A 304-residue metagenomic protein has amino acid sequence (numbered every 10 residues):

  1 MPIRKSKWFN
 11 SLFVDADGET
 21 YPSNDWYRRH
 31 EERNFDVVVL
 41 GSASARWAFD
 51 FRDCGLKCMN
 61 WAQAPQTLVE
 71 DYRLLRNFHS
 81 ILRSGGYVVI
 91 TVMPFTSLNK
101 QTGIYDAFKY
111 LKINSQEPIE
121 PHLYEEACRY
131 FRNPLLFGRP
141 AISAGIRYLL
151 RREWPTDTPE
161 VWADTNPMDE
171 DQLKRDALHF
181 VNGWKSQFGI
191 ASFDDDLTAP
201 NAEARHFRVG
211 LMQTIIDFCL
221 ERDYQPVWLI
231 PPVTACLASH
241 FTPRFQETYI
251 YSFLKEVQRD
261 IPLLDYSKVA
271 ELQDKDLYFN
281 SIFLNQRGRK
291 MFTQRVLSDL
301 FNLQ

Functional and structural regions predicted by a protein language model:
M1-D36, I81-R83: N-terminal secretory targeting modules
D36-G41, L284: Short hydrophobic beta-strand that contains or immediately precedes a catalytic carboxylate
D36-V38, Y87, Q225, D299: Structural motif
L40, S44-Y130: Membrane-embedded segments
E70-R73, A141, F207-T214, Y249 (+3 more regions): Extracytoplasmic/secreted proteins, especially bacterial periplasmic and envelope-associated proteins
Y105-R222: Secreted/periplasmic serine-hydrolase-like ester/acetyl group-modifying domain
A204-S281: Extended hydrophobic/aromatic segments used for targeting, binding, or gating
N280-Q304: Histidine-centered active-site loop/cap adjacent to the catalytic His in serine esterases/O-acetyl transfer systems
